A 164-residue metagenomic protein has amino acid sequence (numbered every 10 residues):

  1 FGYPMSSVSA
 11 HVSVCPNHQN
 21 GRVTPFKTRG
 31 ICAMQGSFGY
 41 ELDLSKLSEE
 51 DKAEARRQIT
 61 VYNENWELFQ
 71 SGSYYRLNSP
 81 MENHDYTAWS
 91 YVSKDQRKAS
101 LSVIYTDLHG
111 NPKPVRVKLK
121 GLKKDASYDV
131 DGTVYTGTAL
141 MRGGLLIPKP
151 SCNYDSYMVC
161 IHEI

Functional and structural regions predicted by a protein language model:
F1-S45: Glycan-recognition surfaces
V12, L42-K46, S102-Y105, G121 (+2 more regions): Active-site proximal loops enriched in glycine and acidic residues that flank catalytic Cys/His/Asp and coordinate
P25, D43, T60, L101 (+1 more regions): Short, solvent-exposed coil/turn linker segments
K27-N78: Catalytic cores of secreted or luminal carbohydrate-active enzymes
I31, A99, Y157: Residue-level detector of short, conserved catalytic/binding motifs and their immediate flanks
A33, L101, V130: Conserved, mostly hydrophobic/aromatic
P80-K123: Carbohydrate-binding surface patches
D107-I164: C-terminal beta-sandwich/jelly-roll accessory domains of carbohydrate-active enzymes
